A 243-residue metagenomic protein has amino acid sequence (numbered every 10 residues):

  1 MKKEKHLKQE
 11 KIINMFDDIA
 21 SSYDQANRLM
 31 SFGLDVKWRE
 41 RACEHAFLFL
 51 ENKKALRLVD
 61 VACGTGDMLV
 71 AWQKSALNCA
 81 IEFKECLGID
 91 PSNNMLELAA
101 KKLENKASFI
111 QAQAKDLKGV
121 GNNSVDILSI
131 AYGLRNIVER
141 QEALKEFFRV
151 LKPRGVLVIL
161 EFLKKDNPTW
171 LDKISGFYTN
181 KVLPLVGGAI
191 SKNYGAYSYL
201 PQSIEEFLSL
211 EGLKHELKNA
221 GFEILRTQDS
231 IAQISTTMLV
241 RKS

Functional and structural regions predicted by a protein language model:
M1-D24, T179: N-terminal, positively charged/glycine-rich alpha-helical extensions of SAM-dependent methyltransferases
G33-L56, A71, S75: Conserved alpha-helix/loop element of class I SAM-dependent methyltransferases that forms part of the SAM/SAH-binding
R57-L117: Class I SAM-dependent methyltransferase SAM/SAH-binding core
K115-L128: A short acidic, Gly/Pro-enriched loop at the edge of an enzyme's catalytic core that lines a small-molecule cofactor
D126-R140: A short SAM/SAH-binding and catalytic strip from SAM-dependent methyltransferases
Q141-V156: A short glycine-rich, Lys/Arg-flanked "PGG" loop and its adjoining helix->strand segment in the class I
L160-E216, A220: C-terminal alpha-helical "lid/dimerization" subdomain adjacent to the S-adenosyl-L-methionine
A220-S243: Core SAM-dependent methyltransferase catalytic element
